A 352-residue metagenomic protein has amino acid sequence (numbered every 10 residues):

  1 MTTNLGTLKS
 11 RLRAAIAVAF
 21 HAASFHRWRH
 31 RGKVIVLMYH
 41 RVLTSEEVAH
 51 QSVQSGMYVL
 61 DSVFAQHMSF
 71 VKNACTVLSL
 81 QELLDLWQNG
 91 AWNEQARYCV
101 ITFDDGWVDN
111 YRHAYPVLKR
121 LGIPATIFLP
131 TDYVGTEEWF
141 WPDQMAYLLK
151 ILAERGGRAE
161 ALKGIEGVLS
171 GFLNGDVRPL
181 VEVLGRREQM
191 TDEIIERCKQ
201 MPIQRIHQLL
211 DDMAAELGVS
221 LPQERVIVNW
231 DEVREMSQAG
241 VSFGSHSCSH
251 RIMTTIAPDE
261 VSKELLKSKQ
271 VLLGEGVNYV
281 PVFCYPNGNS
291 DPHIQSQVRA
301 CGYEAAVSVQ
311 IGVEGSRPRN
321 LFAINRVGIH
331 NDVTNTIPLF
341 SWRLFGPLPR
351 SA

Functional and structural regions predicted by a protein language model:
T2-T102, D109, F140-R155, A159 (+3 more regions): C-terminal active-site subregion of NodB/CE4 polysaccharide deacetylases
R29-V34, M38, E138-A239: Extended, charge-rich helix/loop segments that form flexible, surface "patches" used to engage negatively charged
H40, H246, H250: Histidine-centered divalent metal-coordination motifs
S69, D104, Y115, V233-R234: Solvent-exposed, non-membrane alpha-helical residues enriched in polar/charged side chains
E94, W107, P116-F128, R186-V219 (+4 more regions): CE4/NodB-like, metal-dependent polysaccharide N-deacetylase domain that modifies extracellular/periplasmic N-acetylated
F103-A146: Long, hydrophobic, well-ordered secondary-structure blocks that form the structural core and pocket-lining surfaces
H113-V117, E232, H293-Q297: A short acidic, amphipathic alpha-helical/loop segment
P130, C248, I311: Active-site loop/turn elements of alpha/beta-hydrolase fold enzymes, especially the short glycine-/histidine-rich
